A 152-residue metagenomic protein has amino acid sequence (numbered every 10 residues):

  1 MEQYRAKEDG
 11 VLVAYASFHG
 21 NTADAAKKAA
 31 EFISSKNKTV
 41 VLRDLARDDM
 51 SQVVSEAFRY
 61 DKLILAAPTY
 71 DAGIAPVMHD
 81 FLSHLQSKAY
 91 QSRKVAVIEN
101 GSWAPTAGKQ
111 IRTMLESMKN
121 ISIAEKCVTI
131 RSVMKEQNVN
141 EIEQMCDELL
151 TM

Functional and structural regions predicted by a protein language model:
M1-G10, K28-L45, V53-M152: FMN-binding flavodoxin-like domain, especially the glycine-rich phosphate-binding loop
V11, Y15: Local sequence-structure signature of Cys/Sec-based thiol-disulfide redox active-site neighborhoods
A16, G20, K36: Hard-cation-handling environments
N21-A25: Conserved alpha-helical elements of sugar-nucleotide-dependent glycosyltransferases
D49: Active-site loop segments of alpha/beta catalytic cores
